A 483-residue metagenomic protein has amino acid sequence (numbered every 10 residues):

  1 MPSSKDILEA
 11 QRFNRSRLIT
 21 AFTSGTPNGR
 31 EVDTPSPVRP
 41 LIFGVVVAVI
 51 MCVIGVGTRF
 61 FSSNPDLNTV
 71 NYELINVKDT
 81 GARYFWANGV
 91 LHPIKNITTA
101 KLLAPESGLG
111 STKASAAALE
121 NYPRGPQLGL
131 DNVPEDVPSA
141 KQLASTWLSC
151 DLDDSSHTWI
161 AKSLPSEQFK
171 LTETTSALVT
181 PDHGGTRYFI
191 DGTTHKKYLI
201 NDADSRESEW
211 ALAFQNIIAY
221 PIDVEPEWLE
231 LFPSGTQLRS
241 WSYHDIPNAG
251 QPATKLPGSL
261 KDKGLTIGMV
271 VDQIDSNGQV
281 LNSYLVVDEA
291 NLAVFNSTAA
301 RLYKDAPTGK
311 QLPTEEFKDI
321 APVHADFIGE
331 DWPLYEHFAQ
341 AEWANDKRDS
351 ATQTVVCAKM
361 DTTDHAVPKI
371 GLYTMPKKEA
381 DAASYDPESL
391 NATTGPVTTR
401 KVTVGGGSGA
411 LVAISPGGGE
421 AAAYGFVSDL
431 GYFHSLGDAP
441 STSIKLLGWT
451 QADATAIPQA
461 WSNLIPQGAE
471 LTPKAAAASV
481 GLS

Functional and structural regions predicted by a protein language model:
M1-S483: Short, surface-exposed polybasic-aromatic patches that bind anionic ligands, especially phosphate groups
